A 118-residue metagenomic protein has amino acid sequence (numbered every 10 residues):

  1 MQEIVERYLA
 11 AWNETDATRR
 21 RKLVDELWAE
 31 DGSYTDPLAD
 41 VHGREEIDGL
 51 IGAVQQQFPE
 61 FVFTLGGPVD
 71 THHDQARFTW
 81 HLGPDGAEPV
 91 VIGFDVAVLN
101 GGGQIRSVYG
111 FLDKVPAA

Functional and structural regions predicted by a protein language model:
M1-D16: Short, aromatic-enriched amphipathic alpha-helices that serve as compact interaction elements
Q2, R21-D74: A solvent-exposed, acidic/Ser-Thr-rich amphipathic alpha-helical stretch
A10, E14, P37, D95: Short, flexible active-site loop motifs that bind/organize anionic cofactors or intermediates
V54-A118: A beta-strand edge to alpha-helix "cap/lid" segment located at domain peripheries
